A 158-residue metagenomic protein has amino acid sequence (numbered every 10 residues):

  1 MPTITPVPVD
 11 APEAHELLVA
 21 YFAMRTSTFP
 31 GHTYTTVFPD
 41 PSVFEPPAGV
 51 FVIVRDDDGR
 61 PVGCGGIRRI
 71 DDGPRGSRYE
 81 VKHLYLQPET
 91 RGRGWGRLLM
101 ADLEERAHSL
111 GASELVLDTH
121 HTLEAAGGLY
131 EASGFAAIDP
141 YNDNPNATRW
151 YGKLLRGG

Functional and structural regions predicted by a protein language model:
P2-R78, K82, Q87-E89, M100-D102 (+3 more regions): Acetyl-CoA-dependent GNAT
P12, R93, E124: Loop/helix-junction capping segments adjacent to catalytic residues or to phosphate/diphosphate-binding pockets
L17, S113-G134, D139-G158: C-terminal "cap" of GNAT-fold acetyltransferases
G59, G94-G96, G111: Conserved G/P- and acidic residue-centered "switch" motifs that form tight phosphate/ATP-binding loops in soluble
Q87-E89, R93, H121: Active-site acidic-Proline motif in GNAT/NAT acetyltransferases
G92, E105-S109, A132, A136: Conserved amphipathic alpha-helical interaction elements at protein-protein interfaces in regulatory, energy-coupling
